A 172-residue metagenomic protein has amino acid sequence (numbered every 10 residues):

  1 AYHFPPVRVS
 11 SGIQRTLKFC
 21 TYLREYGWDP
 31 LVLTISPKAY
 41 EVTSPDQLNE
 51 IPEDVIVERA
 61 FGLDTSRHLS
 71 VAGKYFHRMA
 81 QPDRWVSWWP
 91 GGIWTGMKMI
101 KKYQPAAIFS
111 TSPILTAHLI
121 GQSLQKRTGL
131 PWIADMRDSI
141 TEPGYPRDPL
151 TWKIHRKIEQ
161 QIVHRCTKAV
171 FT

Functional and structural regions predicted by a protein language model:
A1-F61: N-terminal subdomain of nucleotide-sugar transferases
I35, T111, F171-T172: Replace "coordinates the UDP/GDP/TDP-sugar" with "coordinates nucleotide-activated sugar donors
K38, T128-I133, T141-Q161: Nucleotide-sugar donor phosphate/pyrophosphate-binding loop at the beta->alpha transition of glycosyltransferases
I56-G91: A short, charged, and often flexible helix/loop element on the N-terminal side of the glycosyltransferase catalytic
P82-W94, P105-T128, A134-M136: An aromatic- and histidine-rich active-site surface loop
M99-P105: Glycine-rich phosphate-binding loop signature in dinucleotide/nucleotide-binding domains
H164-T172: A short beta-strand/loop micro-motif in the catalytic core of glycosyltransferases that engages the nucleotide-sugar
